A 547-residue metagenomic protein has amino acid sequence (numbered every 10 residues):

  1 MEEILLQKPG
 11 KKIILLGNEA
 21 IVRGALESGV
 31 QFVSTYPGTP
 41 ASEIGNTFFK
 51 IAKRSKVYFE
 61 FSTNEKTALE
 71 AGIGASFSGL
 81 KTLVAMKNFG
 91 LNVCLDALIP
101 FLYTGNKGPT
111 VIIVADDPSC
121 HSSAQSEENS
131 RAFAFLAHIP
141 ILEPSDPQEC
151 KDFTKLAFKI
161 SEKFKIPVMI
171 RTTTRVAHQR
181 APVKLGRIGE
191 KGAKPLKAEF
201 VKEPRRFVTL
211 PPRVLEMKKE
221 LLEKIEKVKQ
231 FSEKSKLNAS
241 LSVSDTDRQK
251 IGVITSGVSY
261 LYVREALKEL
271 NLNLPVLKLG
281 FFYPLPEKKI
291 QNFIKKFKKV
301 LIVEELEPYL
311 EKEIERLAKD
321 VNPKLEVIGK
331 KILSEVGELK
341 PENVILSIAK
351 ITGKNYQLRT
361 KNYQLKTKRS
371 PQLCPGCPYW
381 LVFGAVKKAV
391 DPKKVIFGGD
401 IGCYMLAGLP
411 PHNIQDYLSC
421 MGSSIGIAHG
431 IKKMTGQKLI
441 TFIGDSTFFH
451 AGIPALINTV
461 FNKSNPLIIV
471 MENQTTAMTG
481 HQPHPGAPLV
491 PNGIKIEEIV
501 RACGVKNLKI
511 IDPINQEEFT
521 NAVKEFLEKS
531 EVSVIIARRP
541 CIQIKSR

Functional and structural regions predicted by a protein language model:
M1-P147, R175, R316, D320-Q437: Thiamine diphosphate
E2-N18, V22, P144-L373, P378-Y379 (+3 more regions): Flexible, low-complexity linker and terminal segments
I44-T47, A71-I73, C94-L98, H121-E128 (+14 more regions): Short acidic, glycine/serine/threonine-rich loops at helix termini
T47-R54, E265-V276, E498-K506: Short helix-loop-beta junction
S55-F61, G105-A115, F200-V201, F461-Q474 (+1 more regions): A glycine-rich helix N-cap at a beta->alpha junction
A85-M86, V111-A115, M169-T173, I254-T255 (+5 more regions): Short beta-strand segments
P118-P167, T173, P212, P371-Q372 (+2 more regions): Conserved thiamine diphosphate
S122-S123, G408-I536, I542-S546: Thiamine diphosphate
